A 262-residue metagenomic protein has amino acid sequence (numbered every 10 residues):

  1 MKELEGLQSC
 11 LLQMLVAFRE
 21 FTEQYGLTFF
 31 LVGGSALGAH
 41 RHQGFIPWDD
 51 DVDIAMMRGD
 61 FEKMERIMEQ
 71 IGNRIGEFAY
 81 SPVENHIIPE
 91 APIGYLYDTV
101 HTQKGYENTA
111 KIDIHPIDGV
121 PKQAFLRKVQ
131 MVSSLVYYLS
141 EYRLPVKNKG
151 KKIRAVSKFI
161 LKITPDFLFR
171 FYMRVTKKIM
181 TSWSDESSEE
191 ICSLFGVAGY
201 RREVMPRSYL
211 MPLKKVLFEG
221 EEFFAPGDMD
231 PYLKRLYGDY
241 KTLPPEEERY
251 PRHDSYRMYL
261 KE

Functional and structural regions predicted by a protein language model:
M1-E23, E65-K122, Y142-R154, K158-L236 (+1 more regions): Conserved catalytic core of two-metal-ion nucleotidyltransferases
R19-V52, M56, F61, L236: Active-site nucleotide-donor binding segment shared across nucleotidyl transfer reactions
H40-F45, R58, V136, K151 (+1 more regions): Charge-rich, low-complexity amphipathic helices in intrinsically disordered tails/linkers adjacent to domains
H40-R41, I46-D49, M211-L217, K241: Generic, ordered loop/turn and secondary-structure boundary motif
D50-D53, M57, N85, L135 (+1 more regions): Short, surface-exposed, charged/polar-biased interaction segments
A124-K128: A short secondary-structure junction signal
V129-S133: Short, His- and charge-rich active-site/binding loops that engage polyanionic ligands
